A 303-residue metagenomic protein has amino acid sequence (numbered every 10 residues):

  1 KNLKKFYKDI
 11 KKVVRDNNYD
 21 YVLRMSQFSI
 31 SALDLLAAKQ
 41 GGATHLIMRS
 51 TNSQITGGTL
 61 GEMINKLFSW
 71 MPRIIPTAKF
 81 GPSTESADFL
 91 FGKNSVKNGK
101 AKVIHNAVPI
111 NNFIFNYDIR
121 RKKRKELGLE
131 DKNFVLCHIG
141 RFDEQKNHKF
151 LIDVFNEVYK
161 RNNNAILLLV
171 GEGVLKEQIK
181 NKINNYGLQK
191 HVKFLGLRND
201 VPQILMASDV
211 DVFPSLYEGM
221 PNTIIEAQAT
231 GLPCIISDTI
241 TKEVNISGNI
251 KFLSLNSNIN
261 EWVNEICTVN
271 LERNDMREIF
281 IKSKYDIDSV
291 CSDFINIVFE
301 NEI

Functional and structural regions predicted by a protein language model:
V22-A43, I55, N65: An aromatic- and histidine-rich active-site surface loop
P76-F115: A short, active-site helix/loop in glycosyltransferases that binds the activated sugar's phosphate group
I114-L129: A short helix/loop element that forms part of the nucleotide-sugar donor recognition site in Leloir-type
E130-K146, I152-F155: Conserved donor-binding/catalytic core segment of Leloir-type glycosyltransferases
L197, L216: Aromatic "clamp/platform" in nucleotide-sugar-dependent glycosyltransferases that forms part of the donor/acceptor
I224, P233-S237, K242: Short hydrophobic beta-strand element within catalytic cores of glycosyltransferases and related nucleotide-activated
E243-V269, D288: Change "using UDP/GDP/dTDP sugars" to "using nucleotide sugars
E272-I303: A charged, aromatic-enriched C-terminal amphipathic alpha-helix characteristic of glycosyltransferases across folds
